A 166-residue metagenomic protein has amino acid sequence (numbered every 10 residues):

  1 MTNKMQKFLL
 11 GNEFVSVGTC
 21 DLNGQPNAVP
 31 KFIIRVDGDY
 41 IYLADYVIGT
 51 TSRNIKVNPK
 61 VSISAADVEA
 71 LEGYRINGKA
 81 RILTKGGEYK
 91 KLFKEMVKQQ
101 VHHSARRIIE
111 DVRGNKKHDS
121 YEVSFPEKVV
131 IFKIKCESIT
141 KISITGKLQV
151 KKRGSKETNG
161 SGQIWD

Functional and structural regions predicted by a protein language model:
M1-I48: N-terminal structural module
K4-Q6, S52, H118-S124: A generic local secondary-structure boundary/capping motif
L10-N12, K56, E127: Short, surface-exposed loop/turn motifs at beta-strand boundaries within globular domains
T19, A65-D67, I134-S138: Short, structured patches in soluble enzyme cores that scaffold and shape functional sites
Q25-A28, L71-R75: Short, mixed charged/polar active-site loops that provide acid/base catalysis or chelate metal/phosphate cofactors
I33-L71: A short mixed-secondary-structure module that forms the rim of ligand-binding clefts
G73-D166: Charged, gly/pro-rich active-site loop segments
